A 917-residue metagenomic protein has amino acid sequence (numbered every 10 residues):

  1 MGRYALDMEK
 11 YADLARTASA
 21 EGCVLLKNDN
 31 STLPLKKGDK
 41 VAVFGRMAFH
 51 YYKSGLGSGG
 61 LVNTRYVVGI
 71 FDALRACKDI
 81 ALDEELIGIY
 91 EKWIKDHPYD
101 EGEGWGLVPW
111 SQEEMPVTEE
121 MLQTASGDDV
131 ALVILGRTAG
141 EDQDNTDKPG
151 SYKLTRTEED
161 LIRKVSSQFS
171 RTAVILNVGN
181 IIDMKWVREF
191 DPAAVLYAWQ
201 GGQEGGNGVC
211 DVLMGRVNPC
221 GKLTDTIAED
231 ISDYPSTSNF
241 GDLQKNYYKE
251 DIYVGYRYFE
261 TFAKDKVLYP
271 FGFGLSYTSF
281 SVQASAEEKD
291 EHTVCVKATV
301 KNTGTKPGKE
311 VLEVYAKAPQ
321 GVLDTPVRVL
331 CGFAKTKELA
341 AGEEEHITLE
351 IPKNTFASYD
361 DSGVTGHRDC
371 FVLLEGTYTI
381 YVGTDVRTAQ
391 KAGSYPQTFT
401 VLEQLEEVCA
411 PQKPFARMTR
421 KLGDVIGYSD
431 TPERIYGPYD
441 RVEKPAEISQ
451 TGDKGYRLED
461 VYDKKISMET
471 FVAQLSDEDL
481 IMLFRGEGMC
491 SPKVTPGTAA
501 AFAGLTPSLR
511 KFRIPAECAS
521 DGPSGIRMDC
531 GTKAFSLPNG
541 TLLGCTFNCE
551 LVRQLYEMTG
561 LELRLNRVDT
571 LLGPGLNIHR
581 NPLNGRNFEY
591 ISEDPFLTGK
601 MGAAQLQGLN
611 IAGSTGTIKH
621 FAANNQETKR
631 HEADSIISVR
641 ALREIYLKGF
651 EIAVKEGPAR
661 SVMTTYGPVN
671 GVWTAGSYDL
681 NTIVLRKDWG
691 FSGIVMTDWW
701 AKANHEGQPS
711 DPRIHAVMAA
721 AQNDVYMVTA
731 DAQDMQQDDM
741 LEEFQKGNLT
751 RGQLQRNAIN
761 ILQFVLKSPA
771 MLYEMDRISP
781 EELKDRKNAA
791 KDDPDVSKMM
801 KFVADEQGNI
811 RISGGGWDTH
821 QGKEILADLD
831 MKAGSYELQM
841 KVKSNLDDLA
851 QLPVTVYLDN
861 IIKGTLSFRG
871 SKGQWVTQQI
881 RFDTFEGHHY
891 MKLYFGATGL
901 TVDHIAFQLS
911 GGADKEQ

Functional and structural regions predicted by a protein language model:
M1-T388, C409-S844, P853-Q917: Glycoside hydrolase catalytic-domain context in secreted enzymes
A389-P414: Short beta-strand elements
